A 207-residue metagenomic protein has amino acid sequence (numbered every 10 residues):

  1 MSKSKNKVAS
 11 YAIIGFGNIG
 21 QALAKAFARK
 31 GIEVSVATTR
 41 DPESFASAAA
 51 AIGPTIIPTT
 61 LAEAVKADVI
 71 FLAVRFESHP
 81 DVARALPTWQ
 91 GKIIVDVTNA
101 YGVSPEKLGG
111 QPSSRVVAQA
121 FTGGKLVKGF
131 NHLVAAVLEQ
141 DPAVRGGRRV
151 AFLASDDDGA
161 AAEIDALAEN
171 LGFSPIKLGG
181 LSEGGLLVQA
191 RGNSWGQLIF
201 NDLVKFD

Functional and structural regions predicted by a protein language model:
S2-S47, A51: NAD(P)+-binding Rossmann beta1-loop-alpha1 motif at the extreme N-terminus of oxidoreductases
V8, K66, G91, G123-L126: A glycine-biased structural micro-motif
A22, R148-D207: Active-site-lining helix/loop region of Rossmann-like oxidoreductase modules
S35, P105-L108, S174: Structural/interface elements that position substrates and couple domains in central-metabolism enzymes
G53-T55, T59-I93, V97-G102: Rossmann-like NAD(P)-binding element
P58, K125-N131, I176-G180: General beta-strand structural signal in soluble alpha/beta enzymes
T98-V144: Rossmann-fold NAD(P)-binding glycine/threonine-rich loop
